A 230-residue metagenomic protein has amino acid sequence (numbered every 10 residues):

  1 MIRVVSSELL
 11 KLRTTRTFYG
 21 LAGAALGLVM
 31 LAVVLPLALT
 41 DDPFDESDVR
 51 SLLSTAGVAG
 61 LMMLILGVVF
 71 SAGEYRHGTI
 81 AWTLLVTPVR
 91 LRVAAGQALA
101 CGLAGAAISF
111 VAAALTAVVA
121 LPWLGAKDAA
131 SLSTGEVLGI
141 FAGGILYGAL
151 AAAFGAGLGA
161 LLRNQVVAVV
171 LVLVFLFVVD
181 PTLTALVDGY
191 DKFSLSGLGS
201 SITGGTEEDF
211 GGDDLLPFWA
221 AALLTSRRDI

Functional and structural regions predicted by a protein language model:
I2-R13: A short amphipathic helical element positioned immediately N-terminal to and/or at the very start of a transmembrane
V5-S6, R76-G78, A153-G155: Short hydrophobic "helix-edge" motifs at membrane interfaces and signal-peptide entry regions
E8, T87-V89, L158, N164: Generic structural signal for small/hydrophobic residues in well-ordered secondary structure, especially within
R16-V69, A94-R163, V178-Y190, S200-L216 (+1 more regions): Secretory targeting signals
D45-D48, G67-V86, R90-L91: Transmembrane helix boundary and interhelical loop/hinge segments in multi-pass membrane proteins
T87-A100, L171: Amphipathic cytosolic juxtamembrane alpha-helices at the membrane-cytosol interface of multi-pass membrane transporters
V166-L173: Alpha-helical transmembrane segments of multi-pass membrane transporters/permeases
S226-I230: Short cytosolic juxtamembrane segments of multi-pass membrane proteins
